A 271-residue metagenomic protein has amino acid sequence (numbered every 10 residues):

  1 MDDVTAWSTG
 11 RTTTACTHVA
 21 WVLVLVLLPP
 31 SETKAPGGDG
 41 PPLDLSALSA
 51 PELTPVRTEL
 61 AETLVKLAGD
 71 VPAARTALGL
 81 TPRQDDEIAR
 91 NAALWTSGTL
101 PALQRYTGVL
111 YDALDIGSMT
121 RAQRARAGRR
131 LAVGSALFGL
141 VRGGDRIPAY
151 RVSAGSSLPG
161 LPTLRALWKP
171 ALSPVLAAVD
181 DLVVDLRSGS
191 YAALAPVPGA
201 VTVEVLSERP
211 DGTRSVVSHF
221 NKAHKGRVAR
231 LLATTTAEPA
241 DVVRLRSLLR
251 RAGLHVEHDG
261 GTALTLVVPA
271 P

Functional and structural regions predicted by a protein language model:
L23-D85: N-terminal "assembly arms/tails" that initiate or stabilize quaternary assembly in self-assembling proteins
R75-A149: A glycine-rich, hydrophobic loop/mini-helix early in the fold
I116-P271: Internal, well-folded beta-alpha domain core
